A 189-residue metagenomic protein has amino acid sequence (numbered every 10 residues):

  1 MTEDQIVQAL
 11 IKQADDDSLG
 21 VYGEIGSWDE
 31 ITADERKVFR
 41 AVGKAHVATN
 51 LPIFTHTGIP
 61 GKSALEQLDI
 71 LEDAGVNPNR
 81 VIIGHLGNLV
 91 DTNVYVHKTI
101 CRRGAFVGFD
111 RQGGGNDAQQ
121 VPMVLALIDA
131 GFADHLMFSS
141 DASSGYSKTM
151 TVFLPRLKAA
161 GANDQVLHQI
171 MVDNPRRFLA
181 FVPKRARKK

Functional and structural regions predicted by a protein language model:
M1-A48, R103-F106, Q112-G114: Active-site gating/metal-coordination segments in enzymes
L10-D17, K44-V47, E72-V76, V96-R102 (+1 more regions): Acidic (Asp/Glu)-rich catalytic clusters
L19-V21, P52-F54, R80-I82, G104-G108 (+1 more regions): Structural preference for beta-strand elements that scaffold enzyme active sites
H46, V107, D141, L167 (+1 more regions): Divalent metal-coordination and catalytic microenvironments
H56, D110-Q112, A133-S147, L167: Short acidic/histidine-rich active-site segments
I59, G87-V90: Conserved mixed alpha/beta catalytic, RNA-binding, or beta-rich assembly cores of soluble enzyme, regulatory
S63-L71, D91-I100, D117-I128, A142-R156 (+1 more regions): Histidine/acidic-residue-rich catalytic or RNA/ligand-binding cores of hydrolases and nuclease-related proteins
K148-K189: Mid-to-C-terminal alpha-helical segments outside catalytic/metal-binding sites
